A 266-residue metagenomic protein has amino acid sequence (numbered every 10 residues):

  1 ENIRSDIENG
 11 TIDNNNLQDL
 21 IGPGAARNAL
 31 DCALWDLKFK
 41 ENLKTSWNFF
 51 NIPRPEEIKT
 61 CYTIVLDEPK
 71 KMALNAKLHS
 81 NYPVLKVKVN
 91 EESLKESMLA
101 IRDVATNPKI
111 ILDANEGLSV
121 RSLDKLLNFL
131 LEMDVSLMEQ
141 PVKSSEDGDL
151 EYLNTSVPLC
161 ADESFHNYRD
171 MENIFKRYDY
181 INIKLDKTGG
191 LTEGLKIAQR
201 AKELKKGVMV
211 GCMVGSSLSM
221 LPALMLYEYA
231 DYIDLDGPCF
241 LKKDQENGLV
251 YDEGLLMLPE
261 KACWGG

Functional and structural regions predicted by a protein language model:
E1-I110, G117-D124, L131-E132, G248-G266: N-terminal capping/lid subdomain adjacent to the active-site entrance of alpha/beta enzymes
L30, L43, L85, D113 (+5 more regions): Conserved, mostly hydrophobic/aromatic
T63-V65, P83-S93, K109-G117, M133-S145 (+2 more regions): Catalytic beta/alpha-barrel core
K71, S97, S122, E146-D149 (+2 more regions): Short acidic active-site motifs
S80-P83, V104-K109, N128-S136, N154-L159 (+3 more regions): Glycine-enriched alpha-helix->loop->beta-strand junction motifs that scaffold or abut catalytic
A105-K109, L185-K187, L195-M213, G254-K261: P-loop/Walker A phosphate-binding loop and immediately adjacent motor/lid segment at beta-alpha junctions
V120-L130, N167-Y178, G189, I197 (+1 more regions): Catalytic cores of alpha/beta
G211-G266: Flexible C-terminal active-site loop/helix
